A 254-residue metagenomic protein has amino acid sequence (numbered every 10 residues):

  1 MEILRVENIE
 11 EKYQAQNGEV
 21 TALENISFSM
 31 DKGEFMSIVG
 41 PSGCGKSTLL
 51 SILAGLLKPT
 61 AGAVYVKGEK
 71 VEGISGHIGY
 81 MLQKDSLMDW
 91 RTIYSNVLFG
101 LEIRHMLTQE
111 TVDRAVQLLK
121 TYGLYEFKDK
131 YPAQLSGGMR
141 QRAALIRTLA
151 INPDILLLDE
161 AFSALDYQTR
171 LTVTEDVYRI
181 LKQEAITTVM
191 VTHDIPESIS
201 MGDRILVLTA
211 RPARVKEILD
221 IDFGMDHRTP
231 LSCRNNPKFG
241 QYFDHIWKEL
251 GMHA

Functional and structural regions predicted by a protein language model:
V39-P41: The feature captures the beta-strand-to-loop junction immediately N-terminal to the Walker
A54: Helix-to-loop junction immediately C-terminal to a conserved catalytic motif
G62-I74, R114: Conserved ABC transporter NBD signature motif
Y94-E102, V112, D220: Short helical segment in ABC ATPase nucleotide-binding domains corresponding to the A-loop/adjacent helical element
Y131-L135, M139: Conserved ABC ATPase signature
A150-D154: A short, proline-enriched helix->beta-strand linker immediately N-terminal to the Walker B motif in ABC-type P-loop
